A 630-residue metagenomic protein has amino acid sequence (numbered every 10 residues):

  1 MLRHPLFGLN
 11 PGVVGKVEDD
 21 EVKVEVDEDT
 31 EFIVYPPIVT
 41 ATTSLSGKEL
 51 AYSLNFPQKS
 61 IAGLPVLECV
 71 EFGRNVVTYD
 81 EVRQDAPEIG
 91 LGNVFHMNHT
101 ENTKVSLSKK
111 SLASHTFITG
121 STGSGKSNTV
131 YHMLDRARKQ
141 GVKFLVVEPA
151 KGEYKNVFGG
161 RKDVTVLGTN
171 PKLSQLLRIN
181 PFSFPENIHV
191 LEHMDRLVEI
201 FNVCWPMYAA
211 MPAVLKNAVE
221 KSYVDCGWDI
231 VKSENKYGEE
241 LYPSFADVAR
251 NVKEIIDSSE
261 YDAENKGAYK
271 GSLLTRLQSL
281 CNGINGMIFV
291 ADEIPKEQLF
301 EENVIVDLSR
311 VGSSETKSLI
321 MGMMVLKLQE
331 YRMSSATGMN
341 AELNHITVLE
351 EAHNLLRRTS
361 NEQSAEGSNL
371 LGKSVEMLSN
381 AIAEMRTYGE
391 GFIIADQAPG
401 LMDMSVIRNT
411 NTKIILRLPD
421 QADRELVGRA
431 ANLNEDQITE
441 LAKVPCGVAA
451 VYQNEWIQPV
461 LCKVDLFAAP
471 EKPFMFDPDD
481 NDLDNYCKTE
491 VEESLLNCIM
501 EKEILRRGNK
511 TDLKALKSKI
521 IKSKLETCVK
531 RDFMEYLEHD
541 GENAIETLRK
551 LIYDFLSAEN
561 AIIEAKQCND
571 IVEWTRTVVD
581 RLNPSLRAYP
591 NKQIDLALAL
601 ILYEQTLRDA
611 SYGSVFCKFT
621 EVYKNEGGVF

Functional and structural regions predicted by a protein language model:
M1-G120, T129, M133, S174 (+3 more regions): Basic- and hydrophobic-enriched, low-structure N-terminal and domain-boundary segments that flank ATP-binding catalytic
V13, E21-G63, F72, T78 (+2 more regions): P-loop NTPase motor core of the ASCE superfamily
V13, N102-S124, N128-H132, V311-E440 (+1 more regions): Conserved P-loop NTPase motor cores
Y79-R83, G92-H99, S108-K110, I294-Q298 (+4 more regions): Replace "in large, NTP-powered and nucleic-acid-processing enzymes" with "in large, NTP-powered factors and other
V82, E88, W228, L241 (+3 more regions): Conserved P-loop NTPase motor module
S111-A113, S174, L299-E301, R408-N409 (+1 more regions): Short, solvent-exposed loop/turn segments at the edges of secondary structure
K126, V130, M211, K317-M321 (+1 more regions): Hydrophobic (often cysteine-bearing) scaffold residues that line and stabilize catalytic clefts of nucleotide/cofactor
L134-A383, T387-E390, V451-Q453, L551 (+3 more regions): P-loop NTPase motor domains
